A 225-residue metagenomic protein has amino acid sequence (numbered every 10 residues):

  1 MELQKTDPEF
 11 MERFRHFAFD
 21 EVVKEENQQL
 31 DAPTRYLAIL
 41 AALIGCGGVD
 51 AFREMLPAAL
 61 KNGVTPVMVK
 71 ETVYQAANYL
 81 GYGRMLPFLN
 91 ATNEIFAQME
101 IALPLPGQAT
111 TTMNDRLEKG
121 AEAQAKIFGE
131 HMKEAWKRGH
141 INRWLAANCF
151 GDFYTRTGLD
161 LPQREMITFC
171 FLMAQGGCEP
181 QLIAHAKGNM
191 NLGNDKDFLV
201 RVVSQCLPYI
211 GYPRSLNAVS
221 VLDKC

Functional and structural regions predicted by a protein language model:
M1-T34, G45-C46, D50-K61, R84-P162 (+4 more regions): Acidic, glycine/proline-rich low-complexity segments that act as flexible tails and inter-domain linkers
T34-L43, T72-V73, Q163-M173, V202-V203: Short, structured motif recognition centered on aromatic/hydrophobic residues
I39-D50, G177: Alpha-helical bundle segments that constitute or directly flank the non-heme di-iron/ferroxidase center
V64-M68: Winged helix-turn-helix DNA-binding recognition segment
E71, L80-G83: Substrate/cofactor-recognition hotspot
A76: Glycine/small-residue-rich loop that forms an oxyanion/phosphate-binding "nest" at active or ligand-binding sites
M173, P180-Q181: Intrinsically disordered, low-complexity segments enriched in Gly and acidic/Ser/Thr residues that form flexible
